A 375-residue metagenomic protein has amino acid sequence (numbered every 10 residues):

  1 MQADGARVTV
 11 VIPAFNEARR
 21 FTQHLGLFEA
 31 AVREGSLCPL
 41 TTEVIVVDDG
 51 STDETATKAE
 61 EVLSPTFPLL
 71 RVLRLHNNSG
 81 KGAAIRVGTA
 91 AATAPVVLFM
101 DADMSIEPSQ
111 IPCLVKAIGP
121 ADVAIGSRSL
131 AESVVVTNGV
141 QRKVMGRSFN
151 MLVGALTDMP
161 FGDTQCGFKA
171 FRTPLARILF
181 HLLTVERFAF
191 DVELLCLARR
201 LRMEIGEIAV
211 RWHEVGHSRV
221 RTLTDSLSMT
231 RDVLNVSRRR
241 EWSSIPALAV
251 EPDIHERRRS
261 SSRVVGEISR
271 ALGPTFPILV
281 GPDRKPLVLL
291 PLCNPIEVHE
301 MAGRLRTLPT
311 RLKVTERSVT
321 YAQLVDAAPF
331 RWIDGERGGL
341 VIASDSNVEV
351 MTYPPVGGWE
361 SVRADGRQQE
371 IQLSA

Functional and structural regions predicted by a protein language model:
M1-A6, D158, L182-R258, I342 (+1 more regions): Hydrophobic helical membrane-anchoring modules
A6-I12, F21, F28, T42-V47: Hydrophobic targeting segments
E17-E34: Short, well-formed alpha-helical segments that are part of the catalytic scaffolds of diverse glycosyltransferases
T42-I45, A56-A91: Conserved donor nucleotide-binding strand/loop of the catalytic core
D48-T57, M104: A conserved acidic beta->alpha catalytic loop
L75-A91, V96, P108-F188, V215-T224 (+1 more regions): Acceptor/aglycone-binding surface of glycosyltransferases and processive sugar-polymer synthases
I268-P295, T307: Conserved helix-loop-beta segment at the catalytic/binding core of cyclic-nucleotide signaling proteins
